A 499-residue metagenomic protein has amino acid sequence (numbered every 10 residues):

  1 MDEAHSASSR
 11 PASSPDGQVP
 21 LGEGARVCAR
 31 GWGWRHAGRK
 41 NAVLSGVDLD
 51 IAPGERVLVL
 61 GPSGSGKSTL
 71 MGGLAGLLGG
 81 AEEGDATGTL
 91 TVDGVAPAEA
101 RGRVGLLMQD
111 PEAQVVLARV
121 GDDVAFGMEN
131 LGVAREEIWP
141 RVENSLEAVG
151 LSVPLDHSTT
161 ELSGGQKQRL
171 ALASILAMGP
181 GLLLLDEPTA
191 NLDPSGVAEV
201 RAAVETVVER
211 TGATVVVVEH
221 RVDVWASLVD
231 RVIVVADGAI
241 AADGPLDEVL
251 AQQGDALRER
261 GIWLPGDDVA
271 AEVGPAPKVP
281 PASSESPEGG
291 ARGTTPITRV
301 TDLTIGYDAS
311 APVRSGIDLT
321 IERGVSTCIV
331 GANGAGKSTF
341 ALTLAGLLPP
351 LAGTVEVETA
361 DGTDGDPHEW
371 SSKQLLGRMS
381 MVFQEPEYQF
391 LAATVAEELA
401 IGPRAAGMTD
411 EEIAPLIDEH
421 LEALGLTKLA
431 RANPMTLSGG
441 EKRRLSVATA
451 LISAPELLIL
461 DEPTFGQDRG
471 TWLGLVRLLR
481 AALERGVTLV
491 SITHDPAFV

Functional and structural regions predicted by a protein language model:
A75, A345: Helix-to-loop junction immediately C-terminal to a conserved catalytic motif
T87-A100, P349, T354-Q374: ABC ATPase NBD Q-loop/coupling interface
E136-P154, E411-L429: Conserved ABC ATPase "signature" region
S158-L162, Q166, N433-L437, E441: Conserved ABC ATPase signature
L172, V447: Hydrophobic anchor residue at the start of the ABC signature
I175-L176, A450-L451: ABC ATPase C-loop
L183-E187, L458-E462: Catalytic Walker B motif of ABC-type/P-loop ATPase nucleotide-binding domains
